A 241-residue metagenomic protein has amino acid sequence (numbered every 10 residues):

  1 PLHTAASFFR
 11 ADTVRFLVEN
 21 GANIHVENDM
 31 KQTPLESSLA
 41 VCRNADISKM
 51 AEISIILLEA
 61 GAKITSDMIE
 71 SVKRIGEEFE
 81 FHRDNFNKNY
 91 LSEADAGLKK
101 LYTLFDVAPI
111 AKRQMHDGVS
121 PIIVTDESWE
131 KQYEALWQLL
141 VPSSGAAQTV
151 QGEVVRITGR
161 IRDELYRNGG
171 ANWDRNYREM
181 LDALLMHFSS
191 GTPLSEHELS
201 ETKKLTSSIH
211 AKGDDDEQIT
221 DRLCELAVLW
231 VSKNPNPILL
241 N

Functional and structural regions predicted by a protein language model:
R15-N23, E52-K63: Ankyrin repeat domain, specifically the short helix-to-loop turn at the C-terminus of the second helix of each repeat
I24-E27, S66-D67: Ankyrin repeat boundary signal
N44-M50: Short coil/turn connectors between adjacent alpha-helices in alpha-solenoid helical repeat scaffolds
I69-N241: C-terminal "tail" modules appended to repeat-scaffold proteins
